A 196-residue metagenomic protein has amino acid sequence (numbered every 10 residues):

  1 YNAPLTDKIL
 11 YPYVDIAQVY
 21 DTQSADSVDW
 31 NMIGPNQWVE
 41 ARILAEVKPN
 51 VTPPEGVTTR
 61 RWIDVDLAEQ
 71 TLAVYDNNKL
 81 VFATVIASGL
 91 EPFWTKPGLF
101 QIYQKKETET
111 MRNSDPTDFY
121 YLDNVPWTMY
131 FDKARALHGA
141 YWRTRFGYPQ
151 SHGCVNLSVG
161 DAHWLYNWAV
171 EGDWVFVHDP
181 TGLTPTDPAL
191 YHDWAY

Functional and structural regions predicted by a protein language model:
N2-D7, V81: Local beta-strand/beta-hairpin segments that build beta-sheet-rich folds
L5, L10-Y11, W94, A169: Short, well-ordered loop/turn sites that connect or cap secondary structure elements
T6-E46: SH3/SH3-like beta-barrel superfamily modules
D26-V28, V65-Q70, D123-N124, A169: A short, compositionally biased
N31-W62, F93, T186, D193-Y196: Boundary regions of SH3-family modules and the immediately adjacent low-complexity/disordered segments in eukaryotic
M32-I33, Y75, Y130: A general beta-strand register signal
V47-L90: A structural motif detector for short, solvent-exposed N-terminal "entry" segments of globular domains
G56-T58, F82, L90-L99, Q104-Y196: Exported/periplasmic cell-wall-interacting domains
